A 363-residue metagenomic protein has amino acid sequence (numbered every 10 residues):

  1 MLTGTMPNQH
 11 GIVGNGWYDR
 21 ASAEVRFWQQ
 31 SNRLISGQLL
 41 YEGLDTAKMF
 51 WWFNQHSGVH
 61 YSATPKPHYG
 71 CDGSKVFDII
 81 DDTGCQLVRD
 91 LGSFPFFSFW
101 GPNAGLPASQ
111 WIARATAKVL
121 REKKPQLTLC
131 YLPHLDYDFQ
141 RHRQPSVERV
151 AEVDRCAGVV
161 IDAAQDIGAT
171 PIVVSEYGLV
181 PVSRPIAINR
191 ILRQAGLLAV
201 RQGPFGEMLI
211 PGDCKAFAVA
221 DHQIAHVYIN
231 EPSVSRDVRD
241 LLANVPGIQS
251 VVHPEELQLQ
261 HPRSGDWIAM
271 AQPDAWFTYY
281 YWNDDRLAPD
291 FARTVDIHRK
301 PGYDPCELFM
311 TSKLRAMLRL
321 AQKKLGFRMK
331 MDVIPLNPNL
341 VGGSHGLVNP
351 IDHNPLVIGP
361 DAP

Functional and structural regions predicted by a protein language model:
L2-R141, E152, D213-V219, Q223-N230 (+3 more regions): His/Asp/Glu-rich, glycine-adjacent segments that coordinate divalent cations and/or stabilize oxyanion chemistry on
K124-P125, A169, S264: Short, high-confidence coil segments that cap the C-terminus of an alpha-helix and link into the following beta-strand
L127-Y131, I172, I358: Structural motif
R143-E148: Short glycine-enriched, charge-decorated loop/helix-capping segments at active-site entrances that position
A151-R193, L197-L198, A269, V357 (+1 more regions): Metal-dependent active-site segment of extracytoplasmic phospho-/sulfohydrolases and closely related
Y177-Q223, T278, W282-P355: Histidine-centered active-site microenvironments of extracellular/periplasmic hydrolases and transferases
V227-E231, A271, G359-D361: Short beta-strand-to-loop capping motifs
S233, N244-C306: Helix-loop elements that line ligand-binding/catalytic pockets
